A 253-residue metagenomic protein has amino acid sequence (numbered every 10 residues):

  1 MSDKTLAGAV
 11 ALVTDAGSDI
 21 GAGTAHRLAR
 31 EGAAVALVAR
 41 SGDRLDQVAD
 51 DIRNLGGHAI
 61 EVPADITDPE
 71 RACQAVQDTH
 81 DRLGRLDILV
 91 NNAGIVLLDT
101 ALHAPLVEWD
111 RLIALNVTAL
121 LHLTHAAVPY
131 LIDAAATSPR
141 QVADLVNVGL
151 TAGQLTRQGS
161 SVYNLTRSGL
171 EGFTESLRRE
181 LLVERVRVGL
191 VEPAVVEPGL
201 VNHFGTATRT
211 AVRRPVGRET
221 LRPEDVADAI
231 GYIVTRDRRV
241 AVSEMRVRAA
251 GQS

Functional and structural regions predicted by a protein language model:
G17-D19: Conserved glycine-rich cofactor-binding loop
A33-Q47: Conserved glycine-rich Rossmann-like NAD(P)H-binding loop of the short-chain dehydrogenase/reductase
G42-D43, P63-A75, L106: The beta1-alpha1 cofactor-binding region of Rossmann-like NAD(H)/NADP(H)-dependent oxidoreductases
T100-A101, P105-I113: Substrate-binding pocket helix/loop in short-chain dehydrogenase/reductase
T124, T166: Active-site helix of classical SDR
L150: Residue(s) in the substrate-gating loop at a strand-loop-helix junction that position the organic substrate next
L190-V191, R209-S253: C-terminal helical subdomain
